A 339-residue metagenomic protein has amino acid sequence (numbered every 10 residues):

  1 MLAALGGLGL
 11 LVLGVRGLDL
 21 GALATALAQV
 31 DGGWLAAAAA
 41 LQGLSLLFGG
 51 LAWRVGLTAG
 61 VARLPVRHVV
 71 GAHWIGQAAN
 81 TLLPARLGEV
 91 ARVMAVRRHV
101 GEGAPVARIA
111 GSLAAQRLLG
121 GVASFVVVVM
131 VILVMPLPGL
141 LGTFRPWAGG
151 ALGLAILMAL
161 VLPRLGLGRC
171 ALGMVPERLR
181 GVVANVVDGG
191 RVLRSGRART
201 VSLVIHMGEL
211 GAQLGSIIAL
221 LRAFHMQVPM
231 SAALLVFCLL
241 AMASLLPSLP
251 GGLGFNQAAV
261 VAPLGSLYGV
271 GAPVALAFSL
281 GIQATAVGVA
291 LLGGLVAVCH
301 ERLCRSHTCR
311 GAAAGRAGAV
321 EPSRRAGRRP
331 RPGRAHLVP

Functional and structural regions predicted by a protein language model:
M1-W74, L133-L245, V270, A277-L280 (+1 more regions): Predominantly cytoplasmic-facing regulatory/coupling regions of multi-pass membrane proteins
V55-T58, V70-G101: Extended non-transmembrane interhelical loops and adjacent amphipathic helices of multipass membrane proteins
V66-G71, E89-V90, G101-Q116, V270-G281: Membrane-interface alpha-helices at helix entry/exit sites of multi-pass transporters
G76-A85, C238-Q257: Transmembrane alpha-helix interface/packing and boundary motifs in multi-pass membrane proteins, characterized by
L83, A123, V289-G293: Discrete transmembrane alpha-helix packing/kink hotspots characteristic of Major Facilitator Superfamily-like secondary
M94-A95, A110, A123, V204-I205 (+1 more regions): Hydrophobic alpha-helical membrane segments of integral membrane proteins
V96-V100, V236, A258-V274, F278: Interfacial segments of multi-pass membrane proteins
A114-L133: Hydrophobic alpha-helical transmembrane segments of ABC transporter permease domains
